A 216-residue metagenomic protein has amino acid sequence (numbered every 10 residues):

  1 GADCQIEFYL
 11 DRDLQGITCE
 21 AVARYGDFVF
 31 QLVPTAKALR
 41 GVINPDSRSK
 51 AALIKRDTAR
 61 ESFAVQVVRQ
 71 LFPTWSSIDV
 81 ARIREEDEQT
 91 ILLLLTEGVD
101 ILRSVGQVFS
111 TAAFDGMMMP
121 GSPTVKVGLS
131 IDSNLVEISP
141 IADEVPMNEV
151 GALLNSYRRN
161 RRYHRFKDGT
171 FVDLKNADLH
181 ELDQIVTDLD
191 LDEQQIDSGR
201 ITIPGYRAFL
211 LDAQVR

Functional and structural regions predicted by a protein language model:
G1-R216: Accessory nucleic-acid engagement and inter-domain coupling regions that lie outside the RecA/P-loop ATPase cores
